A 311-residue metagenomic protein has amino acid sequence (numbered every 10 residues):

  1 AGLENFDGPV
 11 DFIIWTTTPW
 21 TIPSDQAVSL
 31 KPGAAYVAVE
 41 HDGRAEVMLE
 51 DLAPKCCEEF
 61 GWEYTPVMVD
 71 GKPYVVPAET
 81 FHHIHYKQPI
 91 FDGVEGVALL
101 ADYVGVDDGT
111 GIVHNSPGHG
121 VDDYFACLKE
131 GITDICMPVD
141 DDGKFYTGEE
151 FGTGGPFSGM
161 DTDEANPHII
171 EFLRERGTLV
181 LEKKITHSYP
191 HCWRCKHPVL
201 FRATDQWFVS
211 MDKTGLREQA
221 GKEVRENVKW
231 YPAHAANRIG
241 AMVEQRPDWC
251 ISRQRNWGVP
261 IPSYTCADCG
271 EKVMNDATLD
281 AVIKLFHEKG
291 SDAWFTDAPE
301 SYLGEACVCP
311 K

Functional and structural regions predicted by a protein language model:
A1-P23, T80-K87, F91-G93, Y103 (+2 more regions): Residue patterns forming the tRNA-binding/recognition surfaces of aminoacyl-tRNA synthetases and related DALR
N5, D51-P54, E305: Generic detector of low-complexity/intrinsically disordered segments and short hydrophobic N-terminal stretches
P9, I13-W15, G33-A35, D42: Long, basic N-terminal domains or extensions that often function in RNA/ssDNA interaction or organelle/cellular
A27, A34-I112, V121-F125: Protease-associated
S29-K31, C266: Short beta-strand-to-turn element immediately C-terminal to the catalytic PLP-Schiff-base lysine in fold type I
C56-V69, V76, F81, N275-K311: Amphipathic alpha-helical
